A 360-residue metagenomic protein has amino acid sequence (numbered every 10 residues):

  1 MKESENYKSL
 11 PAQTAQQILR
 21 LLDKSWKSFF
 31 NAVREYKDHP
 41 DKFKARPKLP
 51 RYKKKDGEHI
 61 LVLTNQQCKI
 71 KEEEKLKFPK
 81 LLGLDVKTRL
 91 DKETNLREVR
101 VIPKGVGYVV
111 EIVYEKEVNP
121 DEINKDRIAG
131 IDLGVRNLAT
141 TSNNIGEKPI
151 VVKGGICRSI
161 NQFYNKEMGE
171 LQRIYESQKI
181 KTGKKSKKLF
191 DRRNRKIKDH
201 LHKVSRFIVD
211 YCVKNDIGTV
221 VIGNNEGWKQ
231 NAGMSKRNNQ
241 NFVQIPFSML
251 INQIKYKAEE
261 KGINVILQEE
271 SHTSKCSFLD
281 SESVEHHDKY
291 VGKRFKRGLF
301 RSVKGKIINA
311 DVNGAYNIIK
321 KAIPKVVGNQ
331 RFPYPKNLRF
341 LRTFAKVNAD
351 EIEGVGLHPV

Functional and structural regions predicted by a protein language model:
M1-V360: Nucleic-acid substrate recognition interfaces
